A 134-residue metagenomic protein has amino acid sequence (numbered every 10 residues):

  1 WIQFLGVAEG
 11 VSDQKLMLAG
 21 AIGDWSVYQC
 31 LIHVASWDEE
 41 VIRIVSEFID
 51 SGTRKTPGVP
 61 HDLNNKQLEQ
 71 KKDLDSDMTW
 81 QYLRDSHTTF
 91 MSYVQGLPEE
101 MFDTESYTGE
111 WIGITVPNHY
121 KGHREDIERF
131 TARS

Functional and structural regions predicted by a protein language model:
W1, S76-L83, G113-V116, Y120: Hydrophobic packing residues in well-ordered alpha-helices of helical domains and bundles
W1-S12, D38-I42, S46, R84-P98 (+2 more regions): Structural signal for well-ordered, non-membrane alpha-helices
K15, L68, L74-S76, T108-I112: Residue-level detector of alpha-helix boundaries and kinks
M17-D62, E99-S134: Short, contiguous alpha-helical
L63-M101: Acidic/histidine-rich alpha-helical segments that form the ligand environment of transition-metal centers
